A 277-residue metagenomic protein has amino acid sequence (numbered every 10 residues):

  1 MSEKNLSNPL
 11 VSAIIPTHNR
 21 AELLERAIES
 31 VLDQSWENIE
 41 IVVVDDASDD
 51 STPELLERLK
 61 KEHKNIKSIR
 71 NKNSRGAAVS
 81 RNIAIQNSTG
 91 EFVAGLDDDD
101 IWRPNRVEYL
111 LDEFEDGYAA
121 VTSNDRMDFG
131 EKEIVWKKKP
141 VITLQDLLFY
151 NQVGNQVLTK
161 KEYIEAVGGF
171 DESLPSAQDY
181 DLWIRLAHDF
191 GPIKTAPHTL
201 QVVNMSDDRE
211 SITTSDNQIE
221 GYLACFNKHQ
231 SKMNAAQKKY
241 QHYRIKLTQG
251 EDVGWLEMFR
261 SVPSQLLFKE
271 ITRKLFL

Functional and structural regions predicted by a protein language model:
M1-L32: N-proximal low-complexity "stem/linker" segments adjacent to membrane-targeting elements
S2-L6, D181, H188, T199-L277: C-terminal subregions of glycosyltransferases and related glycan-biosynthesis enzymes
E22-E25, D50-L59, I101, N105: Acidic helix N-cap motif at the loop->helix transition within catalytic regions of sugar-transfer enzymes
S30, E37, D45-E54, N73 (+1 more regions): A conserved acidic beta->alpha catalytic loop
N71-S88: Glycine-rich, basic loop-to-helix element that forms the pyrophosphate-binding segment of sugar-nucleotide handling
V93: Short aromatic/hydrophobic "clamp" motif used to bind/position activated sugar donors
N105-V135: Conserved donor NDP-sugar-binding/catalytic core segment of glycosyltransferases
P140-C225: Conserved nucleotide-sugar donor-binding catalytic segment
